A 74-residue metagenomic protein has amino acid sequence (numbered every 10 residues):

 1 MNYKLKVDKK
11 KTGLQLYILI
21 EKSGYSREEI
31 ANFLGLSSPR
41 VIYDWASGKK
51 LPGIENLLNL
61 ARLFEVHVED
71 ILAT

Functional and structural regions predicted by a protein language model:
M1-Y25: A short, Lys/Arg-rich alpha-helix, primarily the initiator
L16, R27, I54-L57: Helix-turn-helix DNA-binding elements, focusing on the entry/boundary residues of the two helices that contact DNA
E21, G35, S47, A73: Residue-level detection of the helix-turn-helix DNA-binding "recognition helix"
S26, S37-S38, G53, H67: Short coil turns linking two alpha-helices in DNA-binding domains
E29, R40-V41, D70: Residues in the helix-turn-helix
I30-N32, L60: Short alpha-helical "recognition helix" segments of helix-turn-helix
L36-L51: Recognition helix of helix-turn-helix/homeodomain-like DNA-binding domains that insert into the DNA major groove
E55-D70: DNA major-groove recognition helix of helix-turn-helix/homeodomain DNA-binding modules
